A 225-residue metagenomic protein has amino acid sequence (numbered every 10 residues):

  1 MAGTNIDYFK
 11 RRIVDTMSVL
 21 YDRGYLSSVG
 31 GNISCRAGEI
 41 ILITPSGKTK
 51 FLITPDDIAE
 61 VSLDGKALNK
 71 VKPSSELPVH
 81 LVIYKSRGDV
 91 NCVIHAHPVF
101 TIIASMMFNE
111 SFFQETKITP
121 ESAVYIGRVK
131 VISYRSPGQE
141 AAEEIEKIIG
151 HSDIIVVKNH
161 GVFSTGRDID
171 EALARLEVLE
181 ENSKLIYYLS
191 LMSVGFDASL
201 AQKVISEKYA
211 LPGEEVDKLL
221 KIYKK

Functional and structural regions predicted by a protein language model:
M1-K225: Glycine-rich flexible loops
